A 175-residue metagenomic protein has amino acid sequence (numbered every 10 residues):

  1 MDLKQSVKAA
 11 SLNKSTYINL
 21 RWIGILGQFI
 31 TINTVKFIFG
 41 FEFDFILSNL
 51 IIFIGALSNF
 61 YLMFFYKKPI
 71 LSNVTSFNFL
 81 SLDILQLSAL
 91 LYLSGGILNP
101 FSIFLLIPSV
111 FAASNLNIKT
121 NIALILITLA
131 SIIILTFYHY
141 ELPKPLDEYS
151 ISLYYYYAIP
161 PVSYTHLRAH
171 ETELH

Functional and structural regions predicted by a protein language model:
M1-A10: Short, Lys/Arg-rich, polar N-terminal cytosolic tail immediately upstream of the first transmembrane signal-anchor
K4, P100-S102: Short helix-capping and inter-helix turn/linker motifs at the boundaries of alpha-helical repeat units
A9-L20: N-terminal membrane topogenic signal
I23-G96, L105-S109, T128-I133: Hydrophobic transmembrane alpha-helices and their membrane-interface boundaries in multi-pass, membrane-anchored
K68-L71, A113-L124: Membrane-helix interface "capping/anchor" motifs
F79-P100, I118-P160: Hydrophobic transmembrane alpha-helices
V162-Y164: Short, compositionally biased segments
H166, E171-H175: Single conserved hydrophobic/aromatic residue that forms the stacking wall/gate of nucleotide- or nucleobase-binding
